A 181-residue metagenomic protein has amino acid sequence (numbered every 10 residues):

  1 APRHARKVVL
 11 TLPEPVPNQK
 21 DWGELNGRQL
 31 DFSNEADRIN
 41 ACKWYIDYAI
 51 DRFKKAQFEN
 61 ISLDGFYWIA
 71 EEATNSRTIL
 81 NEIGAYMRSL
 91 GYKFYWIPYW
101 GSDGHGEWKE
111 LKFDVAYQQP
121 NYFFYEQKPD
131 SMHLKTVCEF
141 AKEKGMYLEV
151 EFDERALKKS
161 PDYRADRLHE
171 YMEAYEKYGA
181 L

Functional and structural regions predicted by a protein language model:
A1-L181: Glycan-processing catalytic domains of CAZymes
